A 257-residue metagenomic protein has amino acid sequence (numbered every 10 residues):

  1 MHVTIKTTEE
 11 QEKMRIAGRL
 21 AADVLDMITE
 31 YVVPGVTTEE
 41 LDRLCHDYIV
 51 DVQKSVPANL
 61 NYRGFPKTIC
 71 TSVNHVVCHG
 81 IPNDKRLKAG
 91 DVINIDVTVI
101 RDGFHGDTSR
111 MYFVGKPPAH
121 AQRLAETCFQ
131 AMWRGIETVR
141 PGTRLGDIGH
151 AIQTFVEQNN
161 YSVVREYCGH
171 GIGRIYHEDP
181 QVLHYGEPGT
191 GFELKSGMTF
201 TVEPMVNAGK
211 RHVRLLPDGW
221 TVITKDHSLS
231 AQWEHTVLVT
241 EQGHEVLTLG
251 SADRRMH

Functional and structural regions predicted by a protein language model:
M1-H257: Active-site neighborhoods and metal-handling regions in enzymes and metal-associated proteins
